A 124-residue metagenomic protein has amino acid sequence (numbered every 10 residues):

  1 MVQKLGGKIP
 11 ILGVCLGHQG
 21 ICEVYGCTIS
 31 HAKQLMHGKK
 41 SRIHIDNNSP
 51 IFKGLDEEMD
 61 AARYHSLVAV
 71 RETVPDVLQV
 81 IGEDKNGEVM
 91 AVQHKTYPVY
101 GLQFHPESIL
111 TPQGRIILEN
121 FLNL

Functional and structural regions predicted by a protein language model:
M1-G54, L118: Cysteine-nucleophile active-site neighborhood
L5-K8, E58, K95, L124: Structured helix-beta-strand junction loops
C15, H65, H105: Histidine-centered divalent metal-coordination motifs
K40-R42, V89-A91, G101: Conserved hydrophobic/aromatic beta-strand scaffold that supports enzyme active sites
S49-T96: Catalytic beta-strand/loop cores that center a nucleophilic Ser/Cys/Thr and support acyl-enzyme chemistry
A61, Y100-F104: Active-site-proximal beta-strand elements of phosphoester/diester hydrolases
I109-L124: Acyltransferase
